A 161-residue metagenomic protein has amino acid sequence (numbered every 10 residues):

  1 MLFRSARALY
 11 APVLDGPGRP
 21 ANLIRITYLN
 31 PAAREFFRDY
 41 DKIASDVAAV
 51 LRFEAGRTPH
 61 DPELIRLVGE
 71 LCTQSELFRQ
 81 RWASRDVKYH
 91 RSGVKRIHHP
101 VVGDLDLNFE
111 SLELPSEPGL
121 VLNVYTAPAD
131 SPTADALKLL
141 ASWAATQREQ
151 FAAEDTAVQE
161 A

Functional and structural regions predicted by a protein language model:
A8-R79: Short, solvent-exposed recognition segments
V50-P62, R66-A161: Amphipathic alpha-helical interface segments
